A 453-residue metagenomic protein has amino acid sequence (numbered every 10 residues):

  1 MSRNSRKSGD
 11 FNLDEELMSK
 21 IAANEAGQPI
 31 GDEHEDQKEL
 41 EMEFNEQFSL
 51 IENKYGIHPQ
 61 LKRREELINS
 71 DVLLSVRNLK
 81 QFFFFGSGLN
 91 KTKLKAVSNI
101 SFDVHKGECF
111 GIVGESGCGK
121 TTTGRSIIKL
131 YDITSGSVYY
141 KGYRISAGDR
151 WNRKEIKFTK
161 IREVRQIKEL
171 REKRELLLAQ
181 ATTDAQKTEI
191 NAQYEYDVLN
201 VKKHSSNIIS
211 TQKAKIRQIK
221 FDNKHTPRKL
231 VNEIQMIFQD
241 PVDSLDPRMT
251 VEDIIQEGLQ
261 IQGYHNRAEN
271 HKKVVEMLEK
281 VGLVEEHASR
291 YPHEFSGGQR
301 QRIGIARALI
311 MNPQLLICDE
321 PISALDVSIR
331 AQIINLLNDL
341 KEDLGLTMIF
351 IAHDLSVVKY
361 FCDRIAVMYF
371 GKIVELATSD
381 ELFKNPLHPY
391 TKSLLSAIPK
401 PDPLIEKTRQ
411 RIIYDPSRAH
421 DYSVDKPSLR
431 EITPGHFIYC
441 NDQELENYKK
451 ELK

Functional and structural regions predicted by a protein language model:
M1-V72, G86, N90, S146 (+1 more regions): Charged, flexible cofactor/metal-binding loops and thiol motifs
G136-A147, V201-H204, S210-Q218, R228-L230: Conserved ABC transporter NBD signature motif
E269-E286: Conserved ABC ATPase "signature" region
I310-Q314, R330: A short, proline-enriched helix->beta-strand linker immediately N-terminal to the Walker B motif in ABC-type P-loop
V358-Y360: A short, surface-exposed alpha-helical micro-motif characterized by mixed small hydrophobic and charged/polar residues
